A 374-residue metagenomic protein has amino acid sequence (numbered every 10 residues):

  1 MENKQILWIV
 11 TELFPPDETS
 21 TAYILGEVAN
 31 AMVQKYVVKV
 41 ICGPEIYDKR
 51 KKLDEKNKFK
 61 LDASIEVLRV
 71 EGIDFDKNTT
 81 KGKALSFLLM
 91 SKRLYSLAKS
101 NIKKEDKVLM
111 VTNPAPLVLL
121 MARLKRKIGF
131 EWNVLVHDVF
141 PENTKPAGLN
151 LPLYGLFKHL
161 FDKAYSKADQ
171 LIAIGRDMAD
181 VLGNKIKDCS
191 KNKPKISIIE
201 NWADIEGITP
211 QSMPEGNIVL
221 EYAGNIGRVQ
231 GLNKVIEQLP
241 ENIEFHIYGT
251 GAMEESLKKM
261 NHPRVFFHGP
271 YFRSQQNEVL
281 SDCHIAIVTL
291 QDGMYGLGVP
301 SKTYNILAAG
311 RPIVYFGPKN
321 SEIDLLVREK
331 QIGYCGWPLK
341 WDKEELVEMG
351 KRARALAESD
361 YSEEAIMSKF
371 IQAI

Functional and structural regions predicted by a protein language model:
M1-F59, E237-P240: N-terminal subdomain of nucleotide-sugar transferases
P44, D177, I199-W202: Carbohydrate-associated surface elements
P116-L119, R123-K127, P152-A173: Membrane-proximal helix-turn-helix segments that form the acceptor-binding/catalytic region of lipid-linked
K158, D162-P194, D324: A short, active-site helix/loop in glycosyltransferases that binds the activated sugar's phosphate group
M213-Q230, I236-P240, H246: Conserved donor-binding/catalytic core segment of Leloir-type glycosyltransferases
Q230, F272-S281, A286-L307, P312-L325: Nucleotide-sugar-dependent
H246-Y248, E254-N277: Nucleotide-activated donor-binding/catalytic signature segment of Leloir-type glycosyltransferases, i.e., the conserved
P338-I374: A charged, aromatic-enriched C-terminal amphipathic alpha-helix characteristic of glycosyltransferases across folds
